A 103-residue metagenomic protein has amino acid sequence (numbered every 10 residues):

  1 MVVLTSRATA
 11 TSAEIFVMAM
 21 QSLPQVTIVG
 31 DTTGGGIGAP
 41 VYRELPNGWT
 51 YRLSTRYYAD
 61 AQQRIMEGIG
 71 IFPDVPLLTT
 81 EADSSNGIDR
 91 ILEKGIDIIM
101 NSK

Functional and structural regions predicted by a protein language model:
M1-K103: C-terminal "post-core" interaction segments
